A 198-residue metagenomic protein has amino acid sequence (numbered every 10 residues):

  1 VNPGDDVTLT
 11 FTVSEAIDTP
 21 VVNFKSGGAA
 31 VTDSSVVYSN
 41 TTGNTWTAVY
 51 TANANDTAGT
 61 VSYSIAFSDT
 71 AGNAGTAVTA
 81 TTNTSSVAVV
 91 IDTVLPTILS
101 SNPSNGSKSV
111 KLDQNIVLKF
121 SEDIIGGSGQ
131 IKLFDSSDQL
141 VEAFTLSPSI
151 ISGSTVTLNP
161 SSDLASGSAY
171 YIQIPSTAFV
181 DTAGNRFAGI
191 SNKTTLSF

Functional and structural regions predicted by a protein language model:
V1-D5, K108: Surface-exposed ligand/attachment interfaces on beta-rich extracellular proteins
D5-Y38, L112-S149, T177-A183, T194: Short, surface-exposed alpha-helix to beta-strand junction/turn motifs within ectodomains of secreted and cell-envelope
D6-T8, T45-T47, T84-S86, D113-V117 (+3 more regions): Intrinsic-disorder/low-complexity, polar/charged segments enriched in Ser/Thr/Lys/Arg/Asp/Glu/Gln
T10, N23-S26, V36-Y38, G43 (+3 more regions): Beta-rich interaction/scaffold domains
V13, F24, A52, F67 (+5 more regions): Hydrophobic residues in beta-strands and at strand termini
T41-Y50, T57, S152-L158: Aromatic sugar-binding surface patches on proteins that engage polysaccharides or sugar-phosphate polymers
A52-T60, S162-S168: Surface-exposed, short loops/turns at beta-strand junctions within beta-sandwich domains
A66-S109, Q130-K132, L140, L164-S166 (+1 more regions): Acidic, Ser/Thr/Gly/Pro-rich low-complexity segments and short DxT(G/T)-type signature motifs
